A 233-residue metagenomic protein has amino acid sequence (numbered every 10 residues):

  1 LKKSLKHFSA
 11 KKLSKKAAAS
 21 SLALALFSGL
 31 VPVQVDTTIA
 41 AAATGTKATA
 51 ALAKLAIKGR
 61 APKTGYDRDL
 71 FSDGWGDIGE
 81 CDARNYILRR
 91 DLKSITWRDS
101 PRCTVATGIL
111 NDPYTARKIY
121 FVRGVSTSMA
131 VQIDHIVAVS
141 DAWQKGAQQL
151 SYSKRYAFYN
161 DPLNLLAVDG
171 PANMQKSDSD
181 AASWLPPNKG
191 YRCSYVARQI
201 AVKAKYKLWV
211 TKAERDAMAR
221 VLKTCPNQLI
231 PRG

Functional and structural regions predicted by a protein language model:
K2-T38: Secretory targeting and sorting signals
S4, G65-D67, D91, A138 (+1 more regions): Short, solvent-exposed coil/turn linker segments
F27, T38-C81, N85, K212-E214 (+1 more regions): N-terminal module-boundary/linker segments of secreted carbohydrate-active enzymes
R60-Q132, I136-V137: Secreted/periplasmic proteins that engage bacterial cell-wall peptidoglycan
V105, Y114-G233: Domain-level detector of nuclease and nuclease-like folds in predominantly extracellular/periplasmic contexts
